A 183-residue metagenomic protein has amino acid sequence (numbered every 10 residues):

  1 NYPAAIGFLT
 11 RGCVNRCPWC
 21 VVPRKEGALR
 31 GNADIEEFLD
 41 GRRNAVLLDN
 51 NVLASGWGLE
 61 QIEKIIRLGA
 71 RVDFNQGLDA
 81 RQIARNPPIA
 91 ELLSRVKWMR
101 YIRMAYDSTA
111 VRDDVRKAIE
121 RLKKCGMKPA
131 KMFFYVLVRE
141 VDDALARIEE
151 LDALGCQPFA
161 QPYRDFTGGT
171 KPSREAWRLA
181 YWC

Functional and structural regions predicted by a protein language model:
N1-I6: Glycine-rich beta-alpha loop elements in corrinoid/cobalamin-binding modules across cobalamin-dependent enzymes
F8-P23: Local cysteine-cluster metal-coordination motifs and their immediate loop/turn environment, predominantly Fe-S cluster
R11, I66, W98, S173-R174: Alpha-helical protein-protein interaction elements
R16, E26-A28, A54-G56, A144 (+1 more regions): Short catalytic/ligand-binding loop motif for oxyanion handling, primarily in non-cytosolic enzymes, centered on
V21-A118, P129-R139, Q157-P162: Core AdoMet radical
I66, K123, E149-D152: Anion (oxyanion) recognition and catalysis
C125-M127: Short helix-capping segments at alpha-helix termini
L137-C183: Auxiliary Fe-S-binding modules of radical SAM enzymes
